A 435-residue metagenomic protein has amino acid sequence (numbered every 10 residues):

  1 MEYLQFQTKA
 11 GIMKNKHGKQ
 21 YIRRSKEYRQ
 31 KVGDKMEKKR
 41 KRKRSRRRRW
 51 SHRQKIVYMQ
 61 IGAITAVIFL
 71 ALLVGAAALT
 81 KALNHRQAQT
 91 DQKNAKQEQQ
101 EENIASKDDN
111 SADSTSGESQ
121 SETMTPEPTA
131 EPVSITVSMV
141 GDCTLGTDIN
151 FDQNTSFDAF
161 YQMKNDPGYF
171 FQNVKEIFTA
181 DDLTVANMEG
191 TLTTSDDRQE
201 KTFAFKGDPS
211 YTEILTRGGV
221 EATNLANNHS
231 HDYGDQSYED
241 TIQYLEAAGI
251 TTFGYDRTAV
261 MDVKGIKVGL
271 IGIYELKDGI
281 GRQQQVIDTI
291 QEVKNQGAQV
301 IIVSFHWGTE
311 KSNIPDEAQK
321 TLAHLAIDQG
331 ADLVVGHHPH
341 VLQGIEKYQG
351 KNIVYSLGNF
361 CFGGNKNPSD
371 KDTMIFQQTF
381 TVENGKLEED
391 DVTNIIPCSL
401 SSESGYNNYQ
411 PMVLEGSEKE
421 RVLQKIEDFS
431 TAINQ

Functional and structural regions predicted by a protein language model:
M1-R53: N-terminal targeting leaders characterized by basic, low-complexity, disordered sequences that direct proteins
K16-Y21, E37-K41, K55, M59-Q435: Acidic, metal/ion-coordinating pockets
